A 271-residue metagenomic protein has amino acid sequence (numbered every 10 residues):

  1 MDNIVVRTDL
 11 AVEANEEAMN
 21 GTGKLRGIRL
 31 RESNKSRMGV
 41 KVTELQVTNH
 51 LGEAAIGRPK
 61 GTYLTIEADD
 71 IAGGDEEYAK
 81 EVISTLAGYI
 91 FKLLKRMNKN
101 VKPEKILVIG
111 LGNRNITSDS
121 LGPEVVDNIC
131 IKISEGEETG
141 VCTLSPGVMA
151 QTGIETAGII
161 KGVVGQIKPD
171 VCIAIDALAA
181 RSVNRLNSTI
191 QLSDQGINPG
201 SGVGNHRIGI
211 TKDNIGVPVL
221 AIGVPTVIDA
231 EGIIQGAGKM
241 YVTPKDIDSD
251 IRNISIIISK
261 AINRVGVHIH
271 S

Functional and structural regions predicted by a protein language model:
M1-K60, G73: N-terminal amphipathic/basic leader segments beginning at the initiator methionine
L51-K99: An N-terminal, well-structured beta->alpha segment
G61, E77, E81, T85 (+5 more regions): Conserved active-site and cofactor/substrate-binding residues in soluble primary-metabolism enzymes
E67-D69, K105-I116, T143-G147: Short glycine-rich or small-residue beta-strand-to-loop segments that form or flank ligand, phosphate, metal/Fe-S
T85, Y89, T117, L121-S134 (+1 more regions): A glycine- and small-aliphatic-rich helix-loop capping segment at beta-alpha/alpha-beta transitions that lines
L111-L121, A150, A177-R181: Gly/Ser/Thr-rich loops at beta-strand to alpha-helix junctions that form or flank small-molecule/cofactor-binding
G136, G140-C172, A177-L178: Catalytic-core regions of hydrolytic enzymes
L144-S145, A174-S271: A structural signal for small-residue-enriched, beta-sheet-centric alpha/beta enzyme cores and oligomeric scaffold folds
